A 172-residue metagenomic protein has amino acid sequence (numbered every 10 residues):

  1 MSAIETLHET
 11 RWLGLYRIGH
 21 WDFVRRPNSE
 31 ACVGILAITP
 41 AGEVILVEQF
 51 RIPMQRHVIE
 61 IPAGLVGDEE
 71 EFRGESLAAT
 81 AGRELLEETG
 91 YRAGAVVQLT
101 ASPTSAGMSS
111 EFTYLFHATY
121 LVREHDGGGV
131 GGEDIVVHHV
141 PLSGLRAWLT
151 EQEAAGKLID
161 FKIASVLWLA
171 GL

Functional and structural regions predicted by a protein language model:
S2-P40, Q49: Acidic, metal-coordinating catalytic segment for phosphate/diphosphate chemistry, firing primarily on the Nudix
T6-R11, R26, S102-T113: Acidic pyrophosphate-coordinating catalytic loop
W12-G14, A31, S109-F112, G131-V136: A generic structural signal for well-ordered coil/turn residues at beta-strand boundaries that shape enzyme active-site
Y16-G19, S105-E124: Active-site-adjacent beta-strand/loop module that shapes the phosphate/pyrophosphate-binding cleft
R17, A37, H117-T119, H139-P141 (+1 more regions): Short, well-ordered beta-strand micro-motif
C32-D68: A glycine-rich, hydrophobic loop/mini-helix early in the fold
I61-Q98, F116, G132, P141: The catalytic Nudix box helix
Q98, Y114, G132-L172: Nudix hydrolase/Nudix homology domain
